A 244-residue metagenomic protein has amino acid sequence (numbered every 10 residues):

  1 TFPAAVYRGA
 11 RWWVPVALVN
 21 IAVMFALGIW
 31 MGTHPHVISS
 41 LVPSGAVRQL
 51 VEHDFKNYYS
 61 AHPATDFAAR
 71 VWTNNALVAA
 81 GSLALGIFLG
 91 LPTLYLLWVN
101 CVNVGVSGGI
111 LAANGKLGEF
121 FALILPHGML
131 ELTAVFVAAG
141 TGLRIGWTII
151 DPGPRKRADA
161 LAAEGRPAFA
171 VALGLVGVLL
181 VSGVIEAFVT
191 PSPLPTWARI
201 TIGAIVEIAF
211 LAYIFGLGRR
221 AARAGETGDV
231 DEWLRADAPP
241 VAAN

Functional and structural regions predicted by a protein language model:
T1-A10, Y58, H62, D66 (+1 more regions): Cytosolic juxtamembrane amphipathic/interface segments immediately preceding and feeding into a transmembrane helix
A4-A22: Alpha-helical transmembrane segments and their helix-start/interface "positive-inside/aromatic belt" motifs in integral
G28-D54, W98-V99: Interfacial/capping segments of alpha-helical transmembrane domains
P63-P92: Individual transmembrane alpha-helix segments
A122-P126, R157-F169: Membrane-interface segments at loop-to-transmembrane junctions
G183-T201: Extracellular/periplasmic helix-loop-helix junctions in multi-pass membrane proteins
I214-T227: Membrane-interface capping segments at transmembrane-helix boundaries
A224-N244: Short, highly charged, low-complexity non-transmembrane loops/tails of multi-pass membrane proteins
